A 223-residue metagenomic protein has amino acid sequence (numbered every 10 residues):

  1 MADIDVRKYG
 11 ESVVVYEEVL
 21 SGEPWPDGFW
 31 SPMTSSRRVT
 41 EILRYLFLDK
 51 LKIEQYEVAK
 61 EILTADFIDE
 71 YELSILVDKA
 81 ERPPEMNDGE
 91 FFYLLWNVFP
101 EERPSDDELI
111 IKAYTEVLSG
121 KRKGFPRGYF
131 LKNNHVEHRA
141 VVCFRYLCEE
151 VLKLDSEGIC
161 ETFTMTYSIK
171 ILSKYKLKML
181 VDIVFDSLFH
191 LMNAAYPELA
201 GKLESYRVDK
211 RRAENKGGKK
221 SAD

Functional and structural regions predicted by a protein language model:
M1-D223: Functional cation/ligand-contacting sites centered on basic and imidazole/sulfhydryl donors
